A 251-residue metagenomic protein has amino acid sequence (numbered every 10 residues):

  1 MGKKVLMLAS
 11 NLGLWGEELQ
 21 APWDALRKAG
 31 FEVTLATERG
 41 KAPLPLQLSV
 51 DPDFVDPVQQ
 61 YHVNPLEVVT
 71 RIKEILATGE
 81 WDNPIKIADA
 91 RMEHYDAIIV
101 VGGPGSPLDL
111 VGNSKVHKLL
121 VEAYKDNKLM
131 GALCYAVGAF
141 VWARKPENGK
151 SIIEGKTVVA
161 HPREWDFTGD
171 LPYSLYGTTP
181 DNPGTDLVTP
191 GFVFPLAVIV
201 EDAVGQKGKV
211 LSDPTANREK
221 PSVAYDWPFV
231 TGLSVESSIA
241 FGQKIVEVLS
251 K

Functional and structural regions predicted by a protein language model:
M1-D126, A139-K251: Extended, subdomain-level signal for the structured scaffold at the beginning of enzyme domains
L129-M130: Glycine- and acidic-residue-rich phosphate-binding/metal-coordinating active-site segment common to enzymes that handle
C134-A136: Catalytic nucleophile serine of serine hydrolases, specifically the conserved "nucleophile elbow" pentapeptide
